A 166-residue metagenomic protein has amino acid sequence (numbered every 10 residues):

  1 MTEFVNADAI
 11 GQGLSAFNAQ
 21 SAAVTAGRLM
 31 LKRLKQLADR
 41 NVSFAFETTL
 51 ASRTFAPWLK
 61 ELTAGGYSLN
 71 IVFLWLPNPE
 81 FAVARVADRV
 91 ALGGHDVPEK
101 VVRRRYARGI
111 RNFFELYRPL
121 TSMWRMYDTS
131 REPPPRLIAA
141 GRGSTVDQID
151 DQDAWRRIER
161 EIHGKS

Functional and structural regions predicted by a protein language model:
M1-V42: Conserved substrate/cofactor phosphate-moiety recognition/catalytic segment in nucleotide-dependent phosphotransferases
T2, N41, G65-N70, L120-M123: Short glycine-/polar-rich loops that comprise or flank the Walker A/P-loop and associated switch/sensor motifs
A23-G27, S52, Y106: A conditional alpha-helix N-cap/helix-loop micro-motif detector
F46-A56, L76: Acidic, metal-coordinating catalytic cores used for nucleic-acid/nucleotide bond scission and strand-transfer chemistry
A56-L62: Histidine-anchored nucleotide/phosphate-binding helix
Y67-L116: A glycine- and Lys/Arg-enriched "phosphate-lid" helix/loop adjacent to the NTP-binding pocket of small-molecule kinases
E115-S166: NTP-dependent small-molecule kinase module
